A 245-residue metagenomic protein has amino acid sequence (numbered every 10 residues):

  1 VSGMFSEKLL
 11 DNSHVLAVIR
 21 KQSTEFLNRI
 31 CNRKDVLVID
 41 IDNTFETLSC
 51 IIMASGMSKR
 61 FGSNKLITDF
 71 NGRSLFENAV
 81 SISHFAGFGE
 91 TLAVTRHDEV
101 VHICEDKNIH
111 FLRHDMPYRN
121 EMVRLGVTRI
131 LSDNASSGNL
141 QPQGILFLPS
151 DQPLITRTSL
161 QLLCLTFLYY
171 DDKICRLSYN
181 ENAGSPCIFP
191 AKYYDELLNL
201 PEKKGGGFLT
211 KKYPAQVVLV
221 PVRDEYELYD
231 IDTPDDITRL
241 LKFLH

Functional and structural regions predicted by a protein language model:
G3-F5, R20-T24, T95-V100: Short, polar loop motifs at secondary-structure junctions
M4, F26-R29, A183, C187-Y213: Short, glycine-/small-residue-rich phosphate/pyrophosphate-handling segment
E7, H14-A17, K21-S49, F85 (+3 more regions): SAM-dependent methyltransferases
V18-K21, A54, V94-R96, P149 (+1 more regions): Short beta-strand/turn micro-motifs composed of small residues that flank or help shape donor/cofactor-binding pockets
L27, F76-G144, T158: Conserved N-terminal catalytic core of the sugar/cofactor nucleotidyltransferase
L37-E46, P201-H245: Conserved alpha/beta core of the MobA/IspD/sugar-nucleotide pyrophosphorylase nucleotidyltransferase superfamily
F45-D98: N-terminal glycine-rich phosphate-binding loop and ensuing alpha1 helix
M116-D195: Conserved beta-loop-beta/alpha segment of the NTase-like Rossmann-fold superfamily that binds/positions NTPs
